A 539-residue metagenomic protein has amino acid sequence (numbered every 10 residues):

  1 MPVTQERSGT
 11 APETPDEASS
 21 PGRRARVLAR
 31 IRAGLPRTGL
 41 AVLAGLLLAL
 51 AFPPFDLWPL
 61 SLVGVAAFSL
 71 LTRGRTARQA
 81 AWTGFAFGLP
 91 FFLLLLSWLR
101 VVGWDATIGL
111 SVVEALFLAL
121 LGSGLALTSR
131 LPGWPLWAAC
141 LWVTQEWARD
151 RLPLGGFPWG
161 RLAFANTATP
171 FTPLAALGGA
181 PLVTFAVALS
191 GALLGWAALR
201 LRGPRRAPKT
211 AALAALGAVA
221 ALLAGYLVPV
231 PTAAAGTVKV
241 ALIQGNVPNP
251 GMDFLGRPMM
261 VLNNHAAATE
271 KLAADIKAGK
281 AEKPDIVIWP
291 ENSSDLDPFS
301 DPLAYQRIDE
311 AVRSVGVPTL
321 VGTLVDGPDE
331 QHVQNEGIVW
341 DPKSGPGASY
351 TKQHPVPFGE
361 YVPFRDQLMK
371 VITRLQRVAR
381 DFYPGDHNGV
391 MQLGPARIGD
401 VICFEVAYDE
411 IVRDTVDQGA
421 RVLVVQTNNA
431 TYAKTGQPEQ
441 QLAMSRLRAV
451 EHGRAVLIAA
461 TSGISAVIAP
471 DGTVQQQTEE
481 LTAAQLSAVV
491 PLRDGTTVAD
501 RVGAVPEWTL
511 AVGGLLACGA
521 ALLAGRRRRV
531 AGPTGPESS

Functional and structural regions predicted by a protein language model:
P2-L227, K434, S445-R448, A460-S462 (+3 more regions): Membrane-embedded alpha-helical bundles of multi-pass enzymes that act on lipidic or dolichyl-linked glycan substrates
V230-P506: Soluble catalytic domains of enzymes that build or remodel membrane lipids, polysaccharides, and related
